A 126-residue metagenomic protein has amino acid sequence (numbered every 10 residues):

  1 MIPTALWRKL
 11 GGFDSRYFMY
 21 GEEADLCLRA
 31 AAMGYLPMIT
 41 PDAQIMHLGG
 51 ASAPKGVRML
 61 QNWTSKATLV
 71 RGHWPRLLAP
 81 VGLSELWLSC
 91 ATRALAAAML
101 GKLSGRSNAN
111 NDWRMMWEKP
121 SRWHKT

Functional and structural regions predicted by a protein language model:
M1-Q44: A short, conserved alpha-helix in the catalytic core of glycosyltransferases
L10, G72-H73: Alpha-helical structural context
F18, A32-Y35, A43-S65: Nucleotide-sugar-dependent glycosyltransferase catalytic core
G34, H73-L77: A general structural signal marking secondary-structure boundaries and capping sites
V57-S65, R76-T126: Non-catalytic, C-terminal membrane-associated alpha-helical segments of glycosyltransferases
